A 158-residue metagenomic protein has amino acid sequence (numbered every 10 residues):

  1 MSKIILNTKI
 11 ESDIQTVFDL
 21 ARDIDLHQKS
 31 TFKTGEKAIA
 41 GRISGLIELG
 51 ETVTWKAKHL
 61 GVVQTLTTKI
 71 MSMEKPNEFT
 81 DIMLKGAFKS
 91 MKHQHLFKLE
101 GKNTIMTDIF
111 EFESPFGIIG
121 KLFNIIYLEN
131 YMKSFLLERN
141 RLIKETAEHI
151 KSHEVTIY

Functional and structural regions predicted by a protein language model:
M1-S44, E48: Hydrophobic ligand-binding cavity/cleft-lining segments
L6-T8, L66-S72, K92-L99, F110: Hydrophobic/aromatic beta-strand elements that line small-molecule binding cavities or substrate pockets in beta-rich
I10-S12, H59-G61, S72, A87 (+1 more regions): Beta-strand elements of well-folded, non-transmembrane domains
D13-I14, E74-K75, E100-K102: Short loop segments at secondary-structure junctions
A38-K85, I105, E138-Y158: Glycine-rich portal/gate segments that line the openings of hydrophobic small-molecule binding cavities
M83-S134, E154: Beta-strand/loop substructures that line and gate deep hydrophobic ligand-binding cavities in soluble
